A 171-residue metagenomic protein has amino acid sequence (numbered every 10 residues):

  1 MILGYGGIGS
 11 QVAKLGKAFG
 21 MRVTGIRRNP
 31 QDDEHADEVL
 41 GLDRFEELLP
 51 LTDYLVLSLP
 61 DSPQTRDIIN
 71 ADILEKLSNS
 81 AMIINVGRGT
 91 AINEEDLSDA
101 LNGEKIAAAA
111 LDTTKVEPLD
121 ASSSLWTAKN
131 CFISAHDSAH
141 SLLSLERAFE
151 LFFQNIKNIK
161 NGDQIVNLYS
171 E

Functional and structural regions predicted by a protein language model:
M1-I2: Hydrophobic Val/Ile/Leu positions in short beta-strands of Rossmann-like dinucleotide-binding domains
Y5-G6: Glycine-rich Rossmann-fold phosphate-binding loop(s) that bind the pyrophosphate of adenine dinucleotide cofactors
G9-S10: N-terminal Rossmann-fold NAD(P) dinucleotide-binding loop
A13, K17, L101-N102: Gly/Ala-rich phosphate-binding loop of Rossmann-like dinucleotide-binding domains, activating on the conserved
M21-R22: Residues at the starts of beta-strands that form the adenosine-phosphate
R27: Conserved acidic E/D residue at the C-terminus of a beta-strand in Rossmann-like folds
P30-S124: Rossmann-like adenosine-cofactor binding region
E117-E171: C-terminal helix-to-coil terminal segments
